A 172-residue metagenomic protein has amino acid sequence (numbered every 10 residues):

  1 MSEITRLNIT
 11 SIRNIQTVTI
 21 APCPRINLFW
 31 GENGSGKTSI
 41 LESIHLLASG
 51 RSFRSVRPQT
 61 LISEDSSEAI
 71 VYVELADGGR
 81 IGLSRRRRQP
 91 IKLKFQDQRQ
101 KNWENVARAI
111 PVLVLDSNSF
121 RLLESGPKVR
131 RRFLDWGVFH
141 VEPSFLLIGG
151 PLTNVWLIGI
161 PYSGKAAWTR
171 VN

Functional and structural regions predicted by a protein language model:
M1-L46: Pre-Walker A-like glycine/lysine-rich segment at the N-terminus of P-loop NTPase domains
S11-I12, E32-G34, E104-V106, R170-N172: Short, flexible segments with low predicted structural confidence
R13, S63, I70, R130-R131 (+1 more regions): Short, cationic motifs built from Arg/Lys/His that form the positively charged side of catalytic pockets
P24, S35, S39, V56 (+4 more regions): Generic alpha-helix structural propensity
K37, E42, P58, L134-D135: Alpha-helical structural signal
H45-V129, V138-V141, F145: Nucleotide-state sensing region of NTPase/ATPase domains
S119-N172: An accessory alpha-helical subdomain
